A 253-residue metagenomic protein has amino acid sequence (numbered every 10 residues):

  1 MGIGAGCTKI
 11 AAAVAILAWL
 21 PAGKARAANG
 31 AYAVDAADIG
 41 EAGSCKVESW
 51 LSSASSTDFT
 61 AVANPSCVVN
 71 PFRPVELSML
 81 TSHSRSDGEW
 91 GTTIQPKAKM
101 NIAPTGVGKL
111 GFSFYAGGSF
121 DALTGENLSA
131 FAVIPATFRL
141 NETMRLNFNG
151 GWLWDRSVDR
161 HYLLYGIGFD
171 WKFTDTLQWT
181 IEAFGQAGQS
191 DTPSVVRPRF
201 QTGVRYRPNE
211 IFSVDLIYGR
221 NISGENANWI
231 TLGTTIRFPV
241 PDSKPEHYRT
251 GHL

Functional and structural regions predicted by a protein language model:
M1-A12: Bacterial N-terminal signal peptides that target proteins for export
A5, A15-A18, D38-G40, L164: Intrinsic low-complexity, intrinsically disordered segments enriched in polar/basic residues
A12-I16, F212: Terminal low-complexity, poorly structured segments
L17-A25: C-terminal segment of classical bacterial N-terminal signal peptides
A25-L253: Transmembrane beta-barrel domains of Gram-negative outer membranes and organellar outer membranes
